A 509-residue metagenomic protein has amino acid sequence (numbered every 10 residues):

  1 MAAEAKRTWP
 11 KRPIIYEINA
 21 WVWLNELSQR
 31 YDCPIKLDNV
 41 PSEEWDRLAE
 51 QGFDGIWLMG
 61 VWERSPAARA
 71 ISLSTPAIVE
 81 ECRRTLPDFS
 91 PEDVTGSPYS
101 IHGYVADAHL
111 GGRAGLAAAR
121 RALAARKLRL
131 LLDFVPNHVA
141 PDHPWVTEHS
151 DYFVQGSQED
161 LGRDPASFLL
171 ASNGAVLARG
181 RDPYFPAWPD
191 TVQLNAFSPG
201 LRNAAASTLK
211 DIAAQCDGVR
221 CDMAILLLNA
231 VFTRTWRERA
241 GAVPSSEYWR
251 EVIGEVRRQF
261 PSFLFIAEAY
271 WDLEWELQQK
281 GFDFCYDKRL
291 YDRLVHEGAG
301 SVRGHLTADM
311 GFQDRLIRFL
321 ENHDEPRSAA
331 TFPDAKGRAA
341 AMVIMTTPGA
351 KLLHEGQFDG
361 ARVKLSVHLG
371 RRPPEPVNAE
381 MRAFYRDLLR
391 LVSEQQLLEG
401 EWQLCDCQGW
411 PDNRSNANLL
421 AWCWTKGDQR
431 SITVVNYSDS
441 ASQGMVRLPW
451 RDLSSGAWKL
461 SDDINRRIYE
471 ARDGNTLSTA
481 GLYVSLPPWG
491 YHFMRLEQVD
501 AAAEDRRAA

Functional and structural regions predicted by a protein language model:
A2-A509: Active-site and adjacent substrate-binding regions of carbohydrate-active enzymes
